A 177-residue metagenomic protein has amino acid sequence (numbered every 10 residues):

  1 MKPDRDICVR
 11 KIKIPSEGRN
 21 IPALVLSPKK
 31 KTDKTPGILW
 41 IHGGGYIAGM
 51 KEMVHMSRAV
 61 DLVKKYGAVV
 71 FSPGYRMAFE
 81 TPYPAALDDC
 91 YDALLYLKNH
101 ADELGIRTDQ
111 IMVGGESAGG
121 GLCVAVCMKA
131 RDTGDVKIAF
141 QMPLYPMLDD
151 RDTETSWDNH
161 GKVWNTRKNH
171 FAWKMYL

Functional and structural regions predicted by a protein language model:
M1-P3: N-terminal targeting or regulatory segments adjacent to alpha/beta-hydrolase or S9 domains
C8-L177: Alpha/beta-hydrolase superfamily serine-hydrolase fold, recognizing
